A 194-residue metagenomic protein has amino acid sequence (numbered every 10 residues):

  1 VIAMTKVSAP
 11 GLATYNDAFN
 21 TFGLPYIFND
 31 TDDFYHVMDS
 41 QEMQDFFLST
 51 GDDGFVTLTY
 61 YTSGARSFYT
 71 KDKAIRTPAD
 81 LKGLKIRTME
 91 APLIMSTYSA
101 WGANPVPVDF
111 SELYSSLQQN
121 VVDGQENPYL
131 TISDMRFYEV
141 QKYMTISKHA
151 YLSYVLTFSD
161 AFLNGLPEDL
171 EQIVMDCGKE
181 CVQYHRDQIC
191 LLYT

Functional and structural regions predicted by a protein language model:
V1-D33, E42, T50-Y193: N-terminal secretory/targeting leader peptides
